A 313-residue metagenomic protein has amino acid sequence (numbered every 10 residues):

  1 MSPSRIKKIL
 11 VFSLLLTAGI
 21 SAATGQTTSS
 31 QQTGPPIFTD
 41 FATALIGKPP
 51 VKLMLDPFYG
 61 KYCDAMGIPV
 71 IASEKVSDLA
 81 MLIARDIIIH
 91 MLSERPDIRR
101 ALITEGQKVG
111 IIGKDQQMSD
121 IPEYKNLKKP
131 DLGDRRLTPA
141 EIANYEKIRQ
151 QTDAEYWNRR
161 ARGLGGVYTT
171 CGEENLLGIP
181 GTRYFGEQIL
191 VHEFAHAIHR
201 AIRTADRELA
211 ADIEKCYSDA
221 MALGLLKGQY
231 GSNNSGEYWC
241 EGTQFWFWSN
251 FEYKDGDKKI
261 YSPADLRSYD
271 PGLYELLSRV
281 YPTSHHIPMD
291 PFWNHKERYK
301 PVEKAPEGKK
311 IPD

Functional and structural regions predicted by a protein language model:
S2-L10: Bacterial N-terminal signal peptides that target proteins for export
V11-G19: Bacterial N-terminal signal peptides
A23-R136, S284, P288-D313: N-terminal low-structure segments adjacent to metalloprotease catalytic domains across cellular compartments
F58, G67-I68, S77-D219, G256-K259: Acidic/His-rich structured neighborhood in mature extracellular/periplasmic domains
I71, N144-G172, P180, E214-E297 (+1 more regions): Metalloprotease/metallohydrolase-associated module, dominated by Zn2+-dependent proteases
